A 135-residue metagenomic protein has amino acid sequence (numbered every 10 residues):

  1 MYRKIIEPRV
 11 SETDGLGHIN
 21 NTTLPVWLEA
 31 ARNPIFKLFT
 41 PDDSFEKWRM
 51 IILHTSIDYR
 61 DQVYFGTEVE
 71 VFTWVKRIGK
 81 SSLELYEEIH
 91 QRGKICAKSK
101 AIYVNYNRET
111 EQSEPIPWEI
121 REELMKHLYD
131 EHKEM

Functional and structural regions predicted by a protein language model:
M1-E70, K76-M135: Terminal targeting signals and extreme-terminal segments of soluble enzymes
